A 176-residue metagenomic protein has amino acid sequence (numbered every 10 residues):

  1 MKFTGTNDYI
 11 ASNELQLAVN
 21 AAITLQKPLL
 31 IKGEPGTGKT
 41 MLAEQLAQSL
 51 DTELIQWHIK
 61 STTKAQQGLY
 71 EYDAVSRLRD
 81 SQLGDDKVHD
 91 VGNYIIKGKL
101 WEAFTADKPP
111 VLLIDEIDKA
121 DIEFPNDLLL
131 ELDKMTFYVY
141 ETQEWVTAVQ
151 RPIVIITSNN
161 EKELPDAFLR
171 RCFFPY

Functional and structural regions predicted by a protein language model:
M1-L15: Dynamic helix-loop-helix/coil hinge segments at AAA+ ATPase domain boundaries and subdomain interfaces
A11-S12, N20-Q26, E34, A103-D107: Phosphate-binding P-loop
L29-V75: Walker A/P-loop
T52-Q56, P165-Y176: A short helix-turn-beta junction within AAA+ P-loop NTPase domains corresponding to the substrate/partner-engaging
L69-D107: Short glycine-rich substrate-engagement loop in P-loop NTPases that contacts/grips substrate
Y94-I95, W101-P109, V139-T157: AAA+/SF3 P-loop NTPase mechanochemical coupling elements
K97-L132, E163-L164: Conserved AAA+/SF3 P-loop NTPase catalytic/coupling segment centered on the Walker-B
E123-T147: Conserved catalytic/switch belt of AAA+ P-loop NTPases
